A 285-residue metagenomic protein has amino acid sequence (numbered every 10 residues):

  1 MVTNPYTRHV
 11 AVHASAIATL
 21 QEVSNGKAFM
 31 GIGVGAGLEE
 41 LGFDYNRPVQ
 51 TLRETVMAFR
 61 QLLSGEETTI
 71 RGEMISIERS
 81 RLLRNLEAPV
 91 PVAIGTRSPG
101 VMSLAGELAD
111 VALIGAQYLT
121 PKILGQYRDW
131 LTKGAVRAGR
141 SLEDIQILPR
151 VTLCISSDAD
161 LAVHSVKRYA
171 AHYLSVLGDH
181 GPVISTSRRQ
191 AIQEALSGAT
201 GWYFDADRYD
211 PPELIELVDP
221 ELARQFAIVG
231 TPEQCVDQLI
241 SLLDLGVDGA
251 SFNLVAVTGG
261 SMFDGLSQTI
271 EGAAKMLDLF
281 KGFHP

Functional and structural regions predicted by a protein language model:
M1, A28-I32, V92-G95, A112-I114 (+2 more regions): Hydrophobic faces of well-ordered beta-strands that scaffold small-molecule active sites in alpha/beta enzyme cores
M1-T3, T55-A58, L62, G134-R137 (+1 more regions): Alpha-helix-loop-beta-strand connector modules within alpha/beta enzyme cores
M1-V10, L86-R97, L153-S156, E221-E233: Active-site mouth loops of central-metabolism enzymes
V2-R8, A36-E39, A116-K122, N253-Q268: Glycine-rich, proline-tolerant flexible connector loops at the mouths of alpha/beta enzymes
H13-A16, G95-E107, V166, T231-S241: Short, acidic/polar
N25, A109-D110, V247: A structural motif
Y45-R81, K122-D244: An alpha-helical appendage that flanks or caps ligand/catalytic pockets
A88-A135: Loop-centered beta-sheet repeat module
